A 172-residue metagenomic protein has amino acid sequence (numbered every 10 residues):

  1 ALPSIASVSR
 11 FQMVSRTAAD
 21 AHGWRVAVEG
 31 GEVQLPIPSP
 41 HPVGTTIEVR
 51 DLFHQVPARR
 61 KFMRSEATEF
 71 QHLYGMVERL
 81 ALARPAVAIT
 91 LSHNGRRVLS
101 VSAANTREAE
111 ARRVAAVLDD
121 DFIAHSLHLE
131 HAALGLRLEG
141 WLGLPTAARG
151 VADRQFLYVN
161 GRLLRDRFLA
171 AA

Functional and structural regions predicted by a protein language model:
A1-A172: N-terminal phosphate-binding caps/lids of nucleotide- and nucleic-acid-binding domains
